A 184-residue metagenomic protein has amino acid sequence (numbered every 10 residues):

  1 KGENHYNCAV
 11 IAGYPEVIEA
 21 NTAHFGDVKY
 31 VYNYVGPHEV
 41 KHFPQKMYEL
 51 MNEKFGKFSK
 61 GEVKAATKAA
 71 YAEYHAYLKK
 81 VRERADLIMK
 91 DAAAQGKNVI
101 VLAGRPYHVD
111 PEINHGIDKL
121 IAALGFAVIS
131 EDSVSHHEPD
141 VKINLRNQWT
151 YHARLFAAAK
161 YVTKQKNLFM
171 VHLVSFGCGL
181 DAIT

Functional and structural regions predicted by a protein language model:
K1-T184: An N-terminal assembly and electron-transfer interface module characteristic of large anaerobic redox and radical
